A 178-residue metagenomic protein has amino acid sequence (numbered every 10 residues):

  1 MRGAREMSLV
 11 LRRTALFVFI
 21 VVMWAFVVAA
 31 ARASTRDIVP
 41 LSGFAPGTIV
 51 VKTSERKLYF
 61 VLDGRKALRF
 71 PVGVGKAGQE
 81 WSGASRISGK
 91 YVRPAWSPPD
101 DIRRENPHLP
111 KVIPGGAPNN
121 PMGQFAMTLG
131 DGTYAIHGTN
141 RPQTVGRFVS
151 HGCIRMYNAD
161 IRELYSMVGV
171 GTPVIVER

Functional and structural regions predicted by a protein language model:
M1-L11: N-terminal secretory signal peptides that target proteins for export/translocation
A15-F26: Bacterial N-terminal signal peptides
F26-A33: Sec/Tat signal peptide C-region and signal peptidase I cleavage site
A33-K52: Short N-terminal segments immediately surrounding and downstream of signal-peptide cleavage
S34-T35, L41, G64-R69, K76-Q79 (+3 more regions): Exported/periplasmic cell-wall-interacting domains
P46, P71-G73: Short beta-alpha junctions and helix-cap segments that line functional grooves
